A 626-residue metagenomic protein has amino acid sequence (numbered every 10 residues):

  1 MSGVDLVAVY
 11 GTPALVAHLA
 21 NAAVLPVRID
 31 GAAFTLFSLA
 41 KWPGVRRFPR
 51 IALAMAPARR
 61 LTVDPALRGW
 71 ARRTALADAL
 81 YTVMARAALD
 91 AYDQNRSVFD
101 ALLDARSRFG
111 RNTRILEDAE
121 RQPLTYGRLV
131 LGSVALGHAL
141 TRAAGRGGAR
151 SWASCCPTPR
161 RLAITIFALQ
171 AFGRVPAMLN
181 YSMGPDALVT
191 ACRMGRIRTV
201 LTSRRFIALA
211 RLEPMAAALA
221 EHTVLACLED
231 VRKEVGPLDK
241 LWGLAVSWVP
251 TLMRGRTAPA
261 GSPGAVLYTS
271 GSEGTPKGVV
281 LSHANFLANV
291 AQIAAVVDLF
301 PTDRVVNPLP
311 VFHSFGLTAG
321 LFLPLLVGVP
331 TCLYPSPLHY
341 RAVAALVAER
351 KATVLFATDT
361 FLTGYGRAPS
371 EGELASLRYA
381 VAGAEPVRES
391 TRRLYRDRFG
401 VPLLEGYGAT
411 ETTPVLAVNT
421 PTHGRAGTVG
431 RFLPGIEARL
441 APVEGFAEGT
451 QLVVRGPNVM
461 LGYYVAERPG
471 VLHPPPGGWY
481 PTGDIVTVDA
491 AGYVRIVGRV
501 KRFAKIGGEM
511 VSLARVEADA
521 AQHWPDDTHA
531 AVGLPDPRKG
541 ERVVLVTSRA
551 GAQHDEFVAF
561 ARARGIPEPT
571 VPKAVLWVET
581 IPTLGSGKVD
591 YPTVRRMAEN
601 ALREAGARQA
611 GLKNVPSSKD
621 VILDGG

Functional and structural regions predicted by a protein language model:
S2-L67: A cross-family acyltransferase "interaction/gating" segment
A171-L241, T358, R549-Q553: Structural core segment of the AMP-binding/adenylate-forming
V200-T202, G456, L461-G462, I485-T570: AMP-binding/adenylate-forming catalytic core of the ANL superfamily
L225-Y268, G274-T275, D298-R304: Conserved pre-ATP/AMP-binding loop-to-beta segment of ANL
A226-L228, K240-L244, A352-A357, G366-R425 (+2 more regions): Gly/Ser/Thr-rich phosphate-binding loop
L228-E229, A504, V532-P535, V544-S548 (+2 more regions): Conserved C-terminal "lid"/linker of ANL adenylate-forming enzymes
L287-R304, F312-T353, A368: Conserved AMP-binding/adenylation subdomain of ANL enzymes
T428-G435, E444-H473, E509-V511: Conserved ATP/PPi-binding loop(s) of AMP-dependent carboxylate-activating enzymes
